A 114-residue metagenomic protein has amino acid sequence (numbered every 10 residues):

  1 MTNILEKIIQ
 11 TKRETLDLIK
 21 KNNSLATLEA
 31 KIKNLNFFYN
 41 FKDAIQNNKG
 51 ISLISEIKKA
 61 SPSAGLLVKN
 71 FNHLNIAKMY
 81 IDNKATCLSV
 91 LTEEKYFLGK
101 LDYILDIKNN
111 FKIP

Functional and structural regions predicted by a protein language model:
T2-V68: An N-cap/entry alpha-helix motif that binds or orients negatively charged groups
N3, N75, D102: Active-site phosphate/pyrophosphate-handling residues
E6, A77-K78, L105: Alpha-helical segments flanking ligand/cofactor-binding loops in enzyme cores
A26-K33, P62-V68, C87-I107: Glycine-rich, proline-tolerant flexible connector loops at the mouths of alpha/beta enzymes
F38-D43, N47-K49, G99-P114: Alpha-helix-loop-beta-strand connector modules within alpha/beta enzyme cores
L53-I57, L88-V90, I113: Hydrophobic faces of well-ordered beta-strands that scaffold small-molecule active sites in alpha/beta enzyme cores
K69-L91, N110: Alpha/beta enzyme core
